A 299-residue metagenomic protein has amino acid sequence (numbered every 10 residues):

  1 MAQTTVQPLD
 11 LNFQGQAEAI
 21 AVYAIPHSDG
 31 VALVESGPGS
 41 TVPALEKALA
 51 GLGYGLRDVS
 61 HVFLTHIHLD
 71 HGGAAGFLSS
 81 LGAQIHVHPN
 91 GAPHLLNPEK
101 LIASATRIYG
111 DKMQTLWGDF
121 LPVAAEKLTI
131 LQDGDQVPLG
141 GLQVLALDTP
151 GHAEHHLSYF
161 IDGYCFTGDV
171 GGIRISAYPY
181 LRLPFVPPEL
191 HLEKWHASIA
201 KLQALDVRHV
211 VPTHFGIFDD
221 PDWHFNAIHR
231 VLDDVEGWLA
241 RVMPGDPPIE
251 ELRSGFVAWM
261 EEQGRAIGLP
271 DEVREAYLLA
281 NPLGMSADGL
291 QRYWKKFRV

Functional and structural regions predicted by a protein language model:
M1-L56, Y159-D169: Conserved beta-strand hairpin/beta-sheet module of binuclear metal-dependent hydrolase folds, prominently
I25, E35, L45, H66 (+7 more regions): Divalent metal-coordination and catalytic microenvironments
P38, Q143-D148, E154-D222: Metallo-beta-lactamase
D58-D70: Metallo-beta-lactamase
G72-L81, N97-P98: Metal-dependent catalytic neighborhoods of phosphoester/phosphodiester hydrolases
L81, H196-E250: Divalent-metal (often Zn2+) His-rich catalytic cores of metallo-beta-lactamase-fold enzymes
H94-L147, H196-A200: Metallo-beta-lactamase
W238-V299: C-terminal regulatory/interaction regions
